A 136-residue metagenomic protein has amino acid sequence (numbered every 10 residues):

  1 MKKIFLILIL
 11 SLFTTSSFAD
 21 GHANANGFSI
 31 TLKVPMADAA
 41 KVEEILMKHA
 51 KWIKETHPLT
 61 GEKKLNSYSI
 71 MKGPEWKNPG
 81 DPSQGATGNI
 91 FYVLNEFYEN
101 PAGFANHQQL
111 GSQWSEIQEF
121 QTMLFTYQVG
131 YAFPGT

Functional and structural regions predicted by a protein language model:
I4-F13: Sec-dependent N-terminal signal peptides
S17-A25: Boundary at the C-terminal end of the N-terminal hydrophobic targeting segment
A25-P35, V93-N95: Active-site-flanking beta-strand signature of metal-NTP-handling nucleotidyl enzymes and homologous cyclase-like
D38-M71, G103, Q109-Q118: Short amphipathic alpha-helical segments
K54-Y92, T122-Q128, A132: Short, glycine- and small/hydrophobic-rich beta-strand elements in well-ordered beta-sheets
E99-P101: Short loop-to-helix capping motifs
L110-W114, E119-T136: A contiguous, mid-protein "functional segment" used to position or interact with cofactors/ions or partner subunits
